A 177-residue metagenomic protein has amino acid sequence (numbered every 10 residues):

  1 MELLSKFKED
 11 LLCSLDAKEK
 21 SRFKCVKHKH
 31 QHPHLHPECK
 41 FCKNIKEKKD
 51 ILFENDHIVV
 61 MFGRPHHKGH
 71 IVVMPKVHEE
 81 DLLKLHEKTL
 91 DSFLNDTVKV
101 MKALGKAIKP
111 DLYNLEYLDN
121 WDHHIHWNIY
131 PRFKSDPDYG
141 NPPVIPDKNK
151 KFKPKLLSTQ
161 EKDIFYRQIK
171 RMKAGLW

Functional and structural regions predicted by a protein language model:
M1-W177: HIT superfamily nucleotide-processing domains
